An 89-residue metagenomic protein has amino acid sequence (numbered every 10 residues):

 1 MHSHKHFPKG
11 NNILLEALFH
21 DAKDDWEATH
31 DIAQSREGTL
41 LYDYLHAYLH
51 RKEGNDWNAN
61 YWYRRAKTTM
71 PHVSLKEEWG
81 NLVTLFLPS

Functional and structural regions predicted by a protein language model:
H2-F7, H30-T39, K67-P71: Solenoid-like repeat scaffolds
H6-D24, A28: Alpha-helical segment of the N-proximal tetratricopeptide repeat
I13, D43-H46, G80: TPR repeat positional signature
E37-G38, K52-V73: TPR/TPR-like (Sel1-like) alpha-helical repeat modules
L75-S89: Terminal, low-structured helical/coil segments at or just beyond the last alpha-helical repeat
